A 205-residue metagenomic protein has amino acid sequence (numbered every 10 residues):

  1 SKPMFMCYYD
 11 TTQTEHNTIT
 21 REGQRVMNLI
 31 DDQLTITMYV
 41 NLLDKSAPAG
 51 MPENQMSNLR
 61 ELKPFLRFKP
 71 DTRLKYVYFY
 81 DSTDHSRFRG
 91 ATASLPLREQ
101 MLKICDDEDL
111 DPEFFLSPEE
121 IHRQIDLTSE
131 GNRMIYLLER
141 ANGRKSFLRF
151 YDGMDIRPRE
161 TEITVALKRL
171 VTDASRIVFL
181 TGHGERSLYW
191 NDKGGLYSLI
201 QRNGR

Functional and structural regions predicted by a protein language model:
S1-R205: Short, surface-exposed patches at the edges or C-terminal ends of soluble domains, predominantly
